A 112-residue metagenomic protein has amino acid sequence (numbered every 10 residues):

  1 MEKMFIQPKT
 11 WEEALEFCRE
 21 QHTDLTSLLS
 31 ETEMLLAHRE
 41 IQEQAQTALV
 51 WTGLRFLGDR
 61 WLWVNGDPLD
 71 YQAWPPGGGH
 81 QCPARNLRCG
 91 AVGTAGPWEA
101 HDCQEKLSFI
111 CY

Functional and structural regions predicted by a protein language model:
M1-Y112: Extracellular, disulfide-bonded carbohydrate-recognition/adhesion ectodomains, dominated by C-type lectin-like domains
